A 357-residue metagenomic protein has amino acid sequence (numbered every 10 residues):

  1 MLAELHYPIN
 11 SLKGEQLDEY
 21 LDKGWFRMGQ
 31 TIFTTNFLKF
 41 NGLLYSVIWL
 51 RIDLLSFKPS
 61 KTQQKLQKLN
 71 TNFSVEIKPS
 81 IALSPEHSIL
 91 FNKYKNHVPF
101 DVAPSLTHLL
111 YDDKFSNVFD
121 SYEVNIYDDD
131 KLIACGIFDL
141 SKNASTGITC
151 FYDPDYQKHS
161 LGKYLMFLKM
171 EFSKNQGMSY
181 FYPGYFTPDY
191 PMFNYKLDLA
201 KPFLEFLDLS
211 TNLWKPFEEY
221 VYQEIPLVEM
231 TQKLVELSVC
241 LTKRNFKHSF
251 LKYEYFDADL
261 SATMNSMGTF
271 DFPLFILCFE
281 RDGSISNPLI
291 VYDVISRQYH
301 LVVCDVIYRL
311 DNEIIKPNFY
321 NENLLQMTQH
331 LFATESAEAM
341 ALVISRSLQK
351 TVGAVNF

Functional and structural regions predicted by a protein language model:
M1-D53, A354: Charged, glycine-rich intrinsically disordered N-terminal tails and low-complexity linkers that flank
L2-D22, R27, L109, D120-S121 (+3 more regions): Acyl-donor binding region in acyl/amide transferases
L2-Y7, N72-P79, N212-Y222: Charged, low-complexity surface segments at secondary-structure and domain boundaries
T31-G42, L55-K158, K243-F357: A conserved beta-strand-loop-helix scaffold within acyl/acetyltransferase catalytic domains
T34-L38, S46-L55, Y185-V235: Active-site/acyl-donor-binding loops of N-acyltransferases
A103-S105, V118, F167, K174-M178 (+3 more regions): Short, surface-exposed, polar/charged, turn-prone segments marking secondary-structure boundaries
F115-S121, F167, G177-Y182, Y222-E229 (+1 more regions): Noncatalytic linker/hinge segments flanking ATPase motor cores
L237-T242: Conserved, single-site charged/polar hotspot
